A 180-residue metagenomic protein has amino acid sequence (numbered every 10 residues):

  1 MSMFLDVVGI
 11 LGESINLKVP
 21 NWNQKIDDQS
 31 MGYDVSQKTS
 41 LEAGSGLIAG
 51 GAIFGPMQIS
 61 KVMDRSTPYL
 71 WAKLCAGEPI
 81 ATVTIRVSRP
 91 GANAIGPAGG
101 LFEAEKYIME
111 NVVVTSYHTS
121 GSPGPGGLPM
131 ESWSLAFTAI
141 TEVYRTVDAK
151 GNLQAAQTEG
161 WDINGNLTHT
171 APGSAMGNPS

Functional and structural regions predicted by a protein language model:
M1-S180: Glycine-rich, low-complexity intrinsically disordered segments
